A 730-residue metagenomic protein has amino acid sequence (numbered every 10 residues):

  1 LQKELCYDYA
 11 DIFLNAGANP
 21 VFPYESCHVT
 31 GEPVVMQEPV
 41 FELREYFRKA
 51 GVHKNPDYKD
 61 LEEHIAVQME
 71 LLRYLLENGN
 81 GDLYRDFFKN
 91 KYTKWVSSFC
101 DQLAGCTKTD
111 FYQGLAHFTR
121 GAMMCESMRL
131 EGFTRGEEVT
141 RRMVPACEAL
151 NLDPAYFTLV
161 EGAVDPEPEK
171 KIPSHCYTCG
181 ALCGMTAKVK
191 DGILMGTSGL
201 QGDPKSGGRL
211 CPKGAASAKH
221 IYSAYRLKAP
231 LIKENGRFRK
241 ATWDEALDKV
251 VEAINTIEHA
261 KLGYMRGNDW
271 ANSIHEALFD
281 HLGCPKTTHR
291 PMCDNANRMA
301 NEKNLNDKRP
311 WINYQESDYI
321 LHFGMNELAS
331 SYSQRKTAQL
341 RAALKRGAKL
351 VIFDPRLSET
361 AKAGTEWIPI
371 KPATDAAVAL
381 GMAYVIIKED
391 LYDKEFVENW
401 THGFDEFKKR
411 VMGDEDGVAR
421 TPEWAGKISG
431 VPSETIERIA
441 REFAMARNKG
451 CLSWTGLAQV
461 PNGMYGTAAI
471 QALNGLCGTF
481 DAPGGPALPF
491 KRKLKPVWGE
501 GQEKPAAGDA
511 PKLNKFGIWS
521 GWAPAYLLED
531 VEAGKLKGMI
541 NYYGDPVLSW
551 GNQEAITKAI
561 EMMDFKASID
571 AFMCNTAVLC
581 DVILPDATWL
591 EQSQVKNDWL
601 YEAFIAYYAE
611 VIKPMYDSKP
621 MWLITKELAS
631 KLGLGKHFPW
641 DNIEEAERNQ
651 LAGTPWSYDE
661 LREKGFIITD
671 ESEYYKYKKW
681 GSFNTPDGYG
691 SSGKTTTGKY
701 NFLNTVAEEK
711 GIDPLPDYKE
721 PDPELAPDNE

Functional and structural regions predicted by a protein language model:
L1-M143: Charged, alpha-helix-forming regions
R141-L391, F407, P432, I540-Y542 (+3 more regions): N-terminal export/assembly segments and adjacent metallocofactor-ligating motifs of anaerobic energy-metabolism
K233-K240, E245, Y384, L391-P432 (+2 more regions): N-terminal leader/propeptide and maturation segments of large enzyme subunits in energy/redox metabolism and hydrolases
H275-L340, R346-A348, I352-F353, A377-L380 (+4 more regions): Extended redox/cofactor-interaction regions of prokaryotic respiratory oxidoreductases
W311, V582, L590-P614, I624-T625 (+1 more regions): Glycine/threonine-rich phosphate-binding loop and adjacent beta-strand/alpha-helix elements that clamp
S358-A363, E415-T421, M445-S453, G508 (+2 more regions): Short acidic (Asp/Glu) and glycine-rich catalytic loops that position anionic groups and cofactors
M382, H402-A523: Active-site phosphate/pyrophosphate-binding segments
D393-E395, I436-E437, G450-C451, T479-P489 (+4 more regions): Acidic/polar loop patches that form or flank catalytic/metal-binding clefts of enzymes that bind anionic ligands
